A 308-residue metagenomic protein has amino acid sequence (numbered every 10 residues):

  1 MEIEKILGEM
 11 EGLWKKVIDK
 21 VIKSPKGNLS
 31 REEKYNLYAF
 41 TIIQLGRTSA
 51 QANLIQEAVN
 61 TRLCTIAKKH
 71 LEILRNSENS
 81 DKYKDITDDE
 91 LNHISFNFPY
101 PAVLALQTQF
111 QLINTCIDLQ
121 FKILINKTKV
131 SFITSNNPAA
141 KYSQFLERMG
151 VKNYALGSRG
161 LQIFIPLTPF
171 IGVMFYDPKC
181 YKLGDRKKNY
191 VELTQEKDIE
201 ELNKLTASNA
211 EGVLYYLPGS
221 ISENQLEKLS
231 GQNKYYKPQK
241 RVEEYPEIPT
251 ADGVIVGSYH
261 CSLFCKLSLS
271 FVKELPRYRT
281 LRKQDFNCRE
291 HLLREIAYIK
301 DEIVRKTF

Functional and structural regions predicted by a protein language model:
M1-F308: Alpha-helical structural context detector biased toward long hydrophobic helices
